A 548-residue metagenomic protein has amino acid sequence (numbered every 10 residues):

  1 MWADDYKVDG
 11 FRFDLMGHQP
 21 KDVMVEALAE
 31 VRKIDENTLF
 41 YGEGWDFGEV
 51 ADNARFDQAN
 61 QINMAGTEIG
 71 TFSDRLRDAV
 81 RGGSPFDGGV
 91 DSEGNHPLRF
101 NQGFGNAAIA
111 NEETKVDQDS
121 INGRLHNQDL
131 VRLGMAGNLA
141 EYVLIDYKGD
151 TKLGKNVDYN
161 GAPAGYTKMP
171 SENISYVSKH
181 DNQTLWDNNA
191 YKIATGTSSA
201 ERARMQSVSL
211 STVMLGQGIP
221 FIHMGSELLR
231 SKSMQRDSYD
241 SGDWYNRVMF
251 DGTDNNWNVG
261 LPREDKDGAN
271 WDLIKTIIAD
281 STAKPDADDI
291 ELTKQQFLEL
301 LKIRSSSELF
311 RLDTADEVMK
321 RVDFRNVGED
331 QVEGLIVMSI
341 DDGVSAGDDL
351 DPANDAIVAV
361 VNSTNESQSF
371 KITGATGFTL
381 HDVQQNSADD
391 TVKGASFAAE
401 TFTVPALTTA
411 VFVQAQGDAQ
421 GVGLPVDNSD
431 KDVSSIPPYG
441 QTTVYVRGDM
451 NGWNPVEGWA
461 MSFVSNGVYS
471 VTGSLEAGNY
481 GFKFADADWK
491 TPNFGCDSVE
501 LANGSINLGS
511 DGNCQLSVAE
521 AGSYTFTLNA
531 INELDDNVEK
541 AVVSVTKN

Functional and structural regions predicted by a protein language model:
M1-Q19: Active-site groove signature of glycoside hydrolases
L15-Y166, S226-L273, D348, T373-T376: Active-site-proximal helices and loops of the catalytic beta/alpha 8
G154-V358, S363-K371: Loop/helix patches that line or flank the sugar-binding groove of alpha-linked glycan CAZymes
E201-R202, L300-E308, N365-F397, A406: C-terminal accessory region downstream of the catalytic core in glycan-modifying enzymes
E308, T364-E366, T376, Q416-D418 (+2 more regions): Acidic glycine-/aspartate-rich tracts in secreted/extracellular proteins
I357, E366, T376, E476-G478 (+1 more regions): A glycine-anchored, Pro-Gly-centered beta-turn/N-cap motif
A395-D430, Y524-L534: C-terminal beta-strand-rich structural cap/linker in extracellular carbohydrate-active enzymes
V433-N479, A487-N513: Aromatic-rich carbohydrate-binding modules that target alpha-glucans
